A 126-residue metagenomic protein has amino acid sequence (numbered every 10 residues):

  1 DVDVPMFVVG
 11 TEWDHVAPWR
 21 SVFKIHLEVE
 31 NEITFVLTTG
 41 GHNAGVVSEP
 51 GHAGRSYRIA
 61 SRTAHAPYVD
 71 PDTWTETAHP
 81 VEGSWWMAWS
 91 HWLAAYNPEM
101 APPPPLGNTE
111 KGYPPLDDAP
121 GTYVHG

Functional and structural regions predicted by a protein language model:
D1-G126: C-terminal subdomain of alpha/beta-hydrolase-fold enzymes, centered on the catalytic histidine and its supporting
